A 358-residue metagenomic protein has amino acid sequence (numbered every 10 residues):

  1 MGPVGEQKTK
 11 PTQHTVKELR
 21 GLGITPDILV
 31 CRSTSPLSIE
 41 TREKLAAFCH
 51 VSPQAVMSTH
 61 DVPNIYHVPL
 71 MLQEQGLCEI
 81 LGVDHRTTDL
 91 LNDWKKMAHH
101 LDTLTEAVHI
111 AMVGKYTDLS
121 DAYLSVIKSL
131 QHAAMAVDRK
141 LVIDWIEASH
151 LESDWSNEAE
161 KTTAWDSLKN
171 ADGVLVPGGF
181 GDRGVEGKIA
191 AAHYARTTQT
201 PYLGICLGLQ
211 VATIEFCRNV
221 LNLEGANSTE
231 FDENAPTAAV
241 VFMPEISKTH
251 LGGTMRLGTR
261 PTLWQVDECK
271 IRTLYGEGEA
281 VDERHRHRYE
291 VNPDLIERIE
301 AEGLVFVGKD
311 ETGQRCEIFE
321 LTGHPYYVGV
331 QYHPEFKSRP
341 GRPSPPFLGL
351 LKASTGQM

Functional and structural regions predicted by a protein language model:
M1-G323, Q331-M358: N-terminal beta1-alpha1 cap of cysteine-dependent amidohydrolase-like domains
